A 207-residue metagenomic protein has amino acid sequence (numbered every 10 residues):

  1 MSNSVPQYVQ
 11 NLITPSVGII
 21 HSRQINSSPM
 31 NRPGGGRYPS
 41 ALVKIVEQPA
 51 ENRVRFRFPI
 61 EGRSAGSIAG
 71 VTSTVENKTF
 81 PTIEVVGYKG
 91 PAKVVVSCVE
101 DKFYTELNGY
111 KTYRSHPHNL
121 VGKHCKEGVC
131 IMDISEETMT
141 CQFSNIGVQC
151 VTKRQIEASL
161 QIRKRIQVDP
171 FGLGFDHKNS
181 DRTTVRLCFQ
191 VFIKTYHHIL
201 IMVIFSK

Functional and structural regions predicted by a protein language model:
M1-K207: Ser/Thr/Pro- and often Gln-rich low-complexity regulatory segments of eukaryotic transcriptional regulators
